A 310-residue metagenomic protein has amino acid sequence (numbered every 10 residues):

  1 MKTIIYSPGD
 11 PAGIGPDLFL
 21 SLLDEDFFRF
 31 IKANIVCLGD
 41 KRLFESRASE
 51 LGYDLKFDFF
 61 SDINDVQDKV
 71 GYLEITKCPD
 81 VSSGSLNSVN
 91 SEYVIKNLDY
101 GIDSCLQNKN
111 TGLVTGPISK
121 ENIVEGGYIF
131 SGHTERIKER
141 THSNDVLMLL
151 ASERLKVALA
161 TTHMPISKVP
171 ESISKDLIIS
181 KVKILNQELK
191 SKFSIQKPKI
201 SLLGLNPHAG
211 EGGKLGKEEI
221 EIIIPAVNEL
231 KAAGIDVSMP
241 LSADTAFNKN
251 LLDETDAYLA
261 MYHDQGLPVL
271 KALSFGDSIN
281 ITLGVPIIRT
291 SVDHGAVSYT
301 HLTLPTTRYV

Functional and structural regions predicted by a protein language model:
M1-H133, D176-M261, Q265-L273, D277-I279 (+1 more regions): Contiguous, glycine/small-aliphatic-enriched amphipathic segments in soluble metabolic enzymes
F60, T141-N144: Phosphate-binding loop that captures ATP/GTP phosphates
N64-D65, L149-R154, T282: Short glycine/proline-enriched loop/turn "hinge" motifs that connect secondary-structure elements and lie
L147-M148, K190: Short beta-strand/turn micro-motifs at beta-sheet edges
L150-I179: Ligand-binding beta-strand-loop-alpha-helix segment within the catalytic cores of soluble metabolic enzymes
H301, T307-V310: Single conserved hydrophobic/aromatic residue that forms the stacking wall/gate of nucleotide- or nucleobase-binding
